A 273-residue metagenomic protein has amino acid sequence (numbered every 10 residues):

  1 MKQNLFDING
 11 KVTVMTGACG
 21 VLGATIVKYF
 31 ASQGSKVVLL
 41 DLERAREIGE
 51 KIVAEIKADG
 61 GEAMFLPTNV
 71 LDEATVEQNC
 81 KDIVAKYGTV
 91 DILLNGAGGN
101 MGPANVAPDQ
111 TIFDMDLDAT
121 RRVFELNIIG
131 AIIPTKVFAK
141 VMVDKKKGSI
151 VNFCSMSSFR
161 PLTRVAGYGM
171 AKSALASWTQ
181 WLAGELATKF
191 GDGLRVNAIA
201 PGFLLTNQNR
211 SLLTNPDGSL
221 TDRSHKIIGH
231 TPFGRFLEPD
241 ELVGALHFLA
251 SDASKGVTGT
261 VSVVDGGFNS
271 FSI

Functional and structural regions predicted by a protein language model:
K2-L5, R160, F233, L246-H247 (+1 more regions): Short C-terminal tail/terminal secondary-structure segment of NAD(P)H-dependent dehydrogenase/reductase domains
L5-V38: Canonical Rossmann dinucleotide-binding motif of NAD(H)/NADP(H)-dependent dehydrogenases/reductases, specifically
S35-E50: Conserved glycine-rich Rossmann-like NAD(P)H-binding loop of the short-chain dehydrogenase/reductase
P103-R121, I227: Substrate-binding pocket helix/loop in short-chain dehydrogenase/reductase
T135, A171: Active-site helix of classical SDR
S155: Residue(s) in the substrate-gating loop at a strand-loop-helix junction that position the organic substrate next
F190, R195, V257-G259: Short, small/polar-rich loop/turn modules that mediate ligand/substrate recognition or access, typified
